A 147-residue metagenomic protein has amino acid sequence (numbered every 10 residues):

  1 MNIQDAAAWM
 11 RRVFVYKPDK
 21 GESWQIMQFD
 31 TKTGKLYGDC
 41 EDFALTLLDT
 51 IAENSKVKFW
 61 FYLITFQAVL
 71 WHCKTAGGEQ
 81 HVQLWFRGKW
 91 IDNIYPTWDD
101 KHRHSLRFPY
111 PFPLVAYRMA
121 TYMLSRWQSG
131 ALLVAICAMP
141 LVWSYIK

Functional and structural regions predicted by a protein language model:
M1-K147: A structural boundary/capping signal
